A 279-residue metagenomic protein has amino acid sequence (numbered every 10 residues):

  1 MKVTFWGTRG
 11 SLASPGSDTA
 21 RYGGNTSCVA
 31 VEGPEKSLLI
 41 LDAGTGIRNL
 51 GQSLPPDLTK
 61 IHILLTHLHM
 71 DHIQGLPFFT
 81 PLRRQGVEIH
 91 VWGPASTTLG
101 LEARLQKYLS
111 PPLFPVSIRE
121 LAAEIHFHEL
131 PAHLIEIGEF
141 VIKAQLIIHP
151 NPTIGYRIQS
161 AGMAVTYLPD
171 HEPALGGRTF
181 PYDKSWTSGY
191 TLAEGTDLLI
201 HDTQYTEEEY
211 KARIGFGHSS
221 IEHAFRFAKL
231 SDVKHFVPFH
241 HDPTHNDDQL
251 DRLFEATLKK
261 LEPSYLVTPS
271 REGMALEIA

Functional and structural regions predicted by a protein language model:
M1-P169, P173-G177, G189-Y190, L250-A279: Binuclear metal-dependent hydrolase catalytic cores
E172-L266, S270-R271: Cap/insert and terminal regions of metallo-dependent hydrolase folds
